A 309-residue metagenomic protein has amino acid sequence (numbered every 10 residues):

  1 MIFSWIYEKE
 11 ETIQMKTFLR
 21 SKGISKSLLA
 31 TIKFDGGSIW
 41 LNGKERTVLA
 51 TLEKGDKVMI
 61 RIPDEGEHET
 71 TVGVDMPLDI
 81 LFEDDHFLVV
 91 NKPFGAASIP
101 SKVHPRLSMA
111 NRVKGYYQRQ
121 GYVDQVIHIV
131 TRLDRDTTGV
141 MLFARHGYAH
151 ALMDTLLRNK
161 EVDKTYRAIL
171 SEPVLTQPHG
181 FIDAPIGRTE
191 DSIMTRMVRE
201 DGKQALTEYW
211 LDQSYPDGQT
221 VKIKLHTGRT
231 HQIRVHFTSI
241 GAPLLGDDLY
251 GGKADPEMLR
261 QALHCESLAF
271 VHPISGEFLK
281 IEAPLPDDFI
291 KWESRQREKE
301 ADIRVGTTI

Functional and structural regions predicted by a protein language model:
M1-I309: RNA pseudouridine synthases
